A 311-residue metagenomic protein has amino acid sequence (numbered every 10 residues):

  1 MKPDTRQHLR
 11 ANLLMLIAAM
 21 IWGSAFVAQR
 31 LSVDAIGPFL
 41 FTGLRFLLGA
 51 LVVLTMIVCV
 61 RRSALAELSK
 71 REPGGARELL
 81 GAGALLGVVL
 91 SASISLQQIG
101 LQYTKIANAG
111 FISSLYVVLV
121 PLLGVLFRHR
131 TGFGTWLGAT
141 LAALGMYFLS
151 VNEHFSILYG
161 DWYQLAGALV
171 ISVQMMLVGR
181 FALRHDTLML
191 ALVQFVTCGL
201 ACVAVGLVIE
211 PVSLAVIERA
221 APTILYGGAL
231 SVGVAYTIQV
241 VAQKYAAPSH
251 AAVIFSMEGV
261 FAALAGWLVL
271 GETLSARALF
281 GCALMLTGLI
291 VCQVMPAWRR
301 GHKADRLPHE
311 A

Functional and structural regions predicted by a protein language model:
M1-G43, G87-V88, A92, L96-I99 (+4 more regions): Glycine-/small-residue-enriched transmembrane alpha-helix faces in small-molecule transporters and effluxers
K2-D4, F46, L54-R62, A220-P222 (+1 more regions): C-terminal-most transmembrane helix of multi-pass membrane proteins
L9-L14, L40-C59, G81, G134-L141 (+2 more regions): Hydrophobic alpha-helical transmembrane segments of multi-pass integral membrane proteins, especially transporters
I17-S24, A28, M56, G81-Y103 (+6 more regions): Hydrophobic alpha-helical transmembrane segments of multi-pass membrane transport proteins, especially secondary
S32, F41, R45, G100 (+7 more regions): Hydrophobic/aromatic residues within transmembrane alpha-helices of multi-pass small-molecule transporters
G37-P38, K105, G132, D186-T187 (+2 more regions): A helix-boundary/kink motif common to multi-pass secondary transporters, especially Major Facilitator Superfamily
L48-V52, I112-V125, T197-A201, V253-V269 (+1 more regions): Alpha-helical transmembrane segments of compact multi-pass small-molecule transporters, enriched in specific families
V53, T131-V151, L169-I171, L200-C202 (+2 more regions): Hydrophobic transmembrane alpha-helices of multi-pass small-molecule transport proteins
